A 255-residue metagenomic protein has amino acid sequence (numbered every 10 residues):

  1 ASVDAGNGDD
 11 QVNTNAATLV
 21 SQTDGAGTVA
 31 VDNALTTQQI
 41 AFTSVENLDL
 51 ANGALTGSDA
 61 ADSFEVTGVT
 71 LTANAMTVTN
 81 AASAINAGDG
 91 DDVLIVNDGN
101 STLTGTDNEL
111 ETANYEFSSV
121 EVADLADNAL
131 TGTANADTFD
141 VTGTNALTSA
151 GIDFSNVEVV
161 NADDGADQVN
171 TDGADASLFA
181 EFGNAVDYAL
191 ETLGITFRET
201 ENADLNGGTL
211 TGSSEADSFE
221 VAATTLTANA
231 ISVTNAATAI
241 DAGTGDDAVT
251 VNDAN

Functional and structural regions predicted by a protein language model:
A1-Q11, V78, A230-A242, D246-N255: Low-complexity/repetitive intrinsically disordered segments
V3, V29, V45, A81 (+5 more regions): Extracellular/surface recognition and adhesion modules
D9-Q38, N52-L71, D91-Y115, A126-S149 (+3 more regions): GD-rich hexapeptide-repeat beta-solenoids
A203: A Trp-anchored, charged/polar loop motif used as the substrate-binding/catalytic surface of acyl/ester-handling
